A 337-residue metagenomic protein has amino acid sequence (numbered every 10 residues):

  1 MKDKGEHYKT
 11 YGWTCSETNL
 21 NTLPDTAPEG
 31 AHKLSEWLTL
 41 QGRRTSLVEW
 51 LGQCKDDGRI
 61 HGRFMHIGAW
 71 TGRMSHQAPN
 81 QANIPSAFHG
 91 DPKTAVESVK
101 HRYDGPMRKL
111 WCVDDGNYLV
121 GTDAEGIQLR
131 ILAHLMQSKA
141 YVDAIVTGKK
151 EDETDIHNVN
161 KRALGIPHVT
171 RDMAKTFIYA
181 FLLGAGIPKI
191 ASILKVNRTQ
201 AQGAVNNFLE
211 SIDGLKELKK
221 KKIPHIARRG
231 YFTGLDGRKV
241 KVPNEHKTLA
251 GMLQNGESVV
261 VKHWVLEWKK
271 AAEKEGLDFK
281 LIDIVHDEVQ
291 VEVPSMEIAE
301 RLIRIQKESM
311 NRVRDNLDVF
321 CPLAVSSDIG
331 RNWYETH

Functional and structural regions predicted by a protein language model:
M1-V99, G116-Y118, E125-Q128, I187 (+5 more regions): Conserved "right-hand" nucleotidyltransferase catalytic core of DNA-directed polymerases
D3-E17, M107-D115, R130-A140, D155-N160 (+3 more regions): Short acidic (Asp/Glu) and glycine-rich catalytic loops that position anionic groups and cofactors
Y8, P24-P28, G62, R162-I284 (+3 more regions): Conserved catalytic core of nucleic-acid polymerases
T22, W50-K55, A87-G90, T94-S98 (+3 more regions): Short, contiguous acidic/charged loop-to-helix segments that flank catalytic cores in large enzymes
H32-E49, L129-H134, T176-G184, G251 (+2 more regions): Short, hydrophobic/amphipathic alpha-helical patches that form generic packing surfaces within helical domains
H66-H168: Function-dense linear segments that define catalytic or interfacial modules in macromolecule-processing proteins
L302-M310: Short amphipathic alpha-helices in soluble, non-transmembrane regions that often serve as interface/regulatory elements
V319: Catalytic phosphate/metal-binding cores of nucleic-acid and nucleotide-processing enzymes, i.e., regions that mediate
